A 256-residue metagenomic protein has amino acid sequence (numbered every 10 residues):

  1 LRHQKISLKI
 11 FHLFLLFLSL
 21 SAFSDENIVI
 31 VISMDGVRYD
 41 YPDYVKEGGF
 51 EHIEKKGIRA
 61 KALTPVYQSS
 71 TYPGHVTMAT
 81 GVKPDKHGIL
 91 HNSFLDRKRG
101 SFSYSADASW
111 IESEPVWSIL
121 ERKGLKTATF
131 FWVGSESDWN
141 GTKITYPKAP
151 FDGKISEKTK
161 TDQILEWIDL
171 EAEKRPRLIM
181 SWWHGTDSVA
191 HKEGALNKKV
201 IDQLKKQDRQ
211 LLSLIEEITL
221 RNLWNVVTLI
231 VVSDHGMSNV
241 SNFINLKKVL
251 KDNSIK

Functional and structural regions predicted by a protein language model:
R2-F11: Bacterial N-terminal signal peptides that target proteins for export
S19-S21: N-terminal signal peptide c-region/cleavage motif recognized by signal peptidases
D25-V29, K56-A60, K123-A128, E173-I179 (+1 more regions): Loop/turn elements at helix/coil->beta-strand transitions in domains of secreted/extracellular proteins
V31, G49, K206-V249: Metal-dependent active-site segment of extracytoplasmic phospho-/sulfohydrolases and closely related
G36-Y41, P65, F102-D107, P150-D152 (+1 more regions): Second-shell loop/turn segments in exported
D40-K86: Short, structured active-site-proximal loop/turn typified by the sulfatase FGly-forming signature C/S-X-P-X-R
V82-A195: His/Asp/Glu-rich, glycine-adjacent segments that coordinate divalent cations and/or stabilize oxyanion chemistry on
K158-D169, T186-L229: A long, amphipathic alpha-helix that forms part of the scaffold/cap immediately adjacent to metal-dependent active
